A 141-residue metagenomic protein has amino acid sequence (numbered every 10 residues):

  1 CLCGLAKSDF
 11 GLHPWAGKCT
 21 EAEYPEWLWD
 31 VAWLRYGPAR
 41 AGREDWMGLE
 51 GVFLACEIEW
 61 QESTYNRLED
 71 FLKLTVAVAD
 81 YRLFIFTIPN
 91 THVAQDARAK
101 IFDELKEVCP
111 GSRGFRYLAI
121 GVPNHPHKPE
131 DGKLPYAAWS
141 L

Functional and structural regions predicted by a protein language model:
C1-L28, L34-R35, A39: Acidic-basic catalytic patches of nuclease active cores, encompassing PD-(D/E)XK and other metal-cofactor nuclease
P25, P38-A39, R43-E44, G48-V52 (+1 more regions): Polar low-complexity intrinsically disordered regions
V31, G51-W60: Conserved catalytic cores of phosphodiester-cleaving nucleases, focusing on short active-site segments
R35-Y36, I58-Q61, T87-P89: Structural motif
Q61-K73, T91-A97: Active-site-adjacent loop/helix micro-motif of nuclease/hydrolase catalytic cores
L72-A79, F102-E104: Short, surface-exposed basic-aromatic patches at helix termini and helix-loop junctions that form
Y81-F86: Short hydrophobic alpha-helical runs that function as membrane-insertion/retention elements
N90-L141: Domain-level recognition of nuclease-like catalytic cores that cleave nucleotide substrates
